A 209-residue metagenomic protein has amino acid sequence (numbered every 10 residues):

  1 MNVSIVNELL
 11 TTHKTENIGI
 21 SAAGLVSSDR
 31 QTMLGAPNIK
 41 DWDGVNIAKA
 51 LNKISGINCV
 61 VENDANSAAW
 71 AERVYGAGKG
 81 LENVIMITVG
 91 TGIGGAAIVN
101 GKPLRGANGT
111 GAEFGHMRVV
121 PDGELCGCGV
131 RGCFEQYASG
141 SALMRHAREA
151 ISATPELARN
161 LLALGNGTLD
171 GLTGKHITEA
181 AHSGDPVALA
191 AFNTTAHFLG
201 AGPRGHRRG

Functional and structural regions predicted by a protein language model:
M1-G19, V26-T32, A48-C59, A71-E82 (+3 more regions): ATP-binding/phosphotransfer module of carbohydrate and carboxylate kinases, centering on a glycine-rich
Q31-D43: A charged helix-plus-loop insertion that forms the helical arch/lid used to bind and gate nucleic-acid substrates
D64, G90: Active-site glycine-centered loops adjacent to acidic/histidine catalytic or metal-binding residues that shape
A68: Proteins enriched for Cys/Gly/acidic motifs involved in redox and nucleic-acid/cofactor modification
I85-I87: Conserved beta-strand elements of the Class I
T91-G94, P121: Conserved A3 ("GATE") glycine/threonine-rich loop of ANL adenylate-forming enzymes
T110-E113: Structural signature of FAD isoalloxazine-binding scaffolds in flavoprotein oxidoreductases
